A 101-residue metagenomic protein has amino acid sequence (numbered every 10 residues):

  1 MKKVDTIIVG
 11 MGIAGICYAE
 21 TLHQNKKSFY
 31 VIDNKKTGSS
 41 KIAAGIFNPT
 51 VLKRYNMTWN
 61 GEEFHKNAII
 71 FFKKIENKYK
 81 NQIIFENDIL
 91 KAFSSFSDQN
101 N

Functional and structural regions predicted by a protein language model:
M1, S39, Q82-I83: Solvent-exposed alpha-helices and their adjacent loops that cap or buttress functional pockets in soluble metabolic
K2-D5, K41-V51: Short low-complexity stretches enriched in small and charged residues
K2-Y30: N-terminal Rossmann-like FAD-binding beta1-loop-alpha1 element of flavoenzymes
G10, D33, F93: Short beta-strand/turn micro-motifs composed of small residues that flank or help shape donor/cofactor-binding pockets
M11-I13, K36, L52: Short polar catalytic/cofactor-binding loops
H23-A43: Glycine-rich FAD pyrophosphate-binding loop
I46-N101: Dinucleotide-binding Rossmann-like beta1-alpha1 core, especially the glycine-rich loop that anchors the ADP
